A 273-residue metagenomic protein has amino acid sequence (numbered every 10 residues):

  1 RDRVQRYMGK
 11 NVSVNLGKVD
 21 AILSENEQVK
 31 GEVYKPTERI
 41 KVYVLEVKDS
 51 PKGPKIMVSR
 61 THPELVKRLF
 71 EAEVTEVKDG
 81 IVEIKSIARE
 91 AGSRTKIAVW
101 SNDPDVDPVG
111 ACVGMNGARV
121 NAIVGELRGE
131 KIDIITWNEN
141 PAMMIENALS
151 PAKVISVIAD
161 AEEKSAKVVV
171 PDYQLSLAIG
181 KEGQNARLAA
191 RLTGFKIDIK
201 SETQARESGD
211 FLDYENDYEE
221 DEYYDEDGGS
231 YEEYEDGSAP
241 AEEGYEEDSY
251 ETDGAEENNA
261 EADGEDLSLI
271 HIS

Functional and structural regions predicted by a protein language model:
R1-L269: RNA-contacting regions in translation and RNA-metabolism proteins, encompassing KH/S1 modules where present
I272: Calmodulin-binding IQ motif helices
